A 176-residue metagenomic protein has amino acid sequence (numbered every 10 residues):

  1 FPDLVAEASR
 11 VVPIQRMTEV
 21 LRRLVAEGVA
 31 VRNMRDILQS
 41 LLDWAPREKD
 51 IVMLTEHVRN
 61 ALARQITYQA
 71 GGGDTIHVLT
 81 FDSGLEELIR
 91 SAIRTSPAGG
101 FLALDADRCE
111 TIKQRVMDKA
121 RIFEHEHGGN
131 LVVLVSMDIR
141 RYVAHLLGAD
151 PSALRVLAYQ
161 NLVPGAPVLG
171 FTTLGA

Functional and structural regions predicted by a protein language model:
F1-E126, S136: Long, charged, helix-rich clamp/arm modules that form nucleic acid-engaging surfaces of large nucleic-acid-processing
L88, V143, A166: Short acidic, gly/pro-rich beta-turn/loop elements at beta-sheet edges and active-site/ligand-binding grooves
R90-S91, H145-L147: Short acidic, glycine/serine/threonine-rich loops at helix termini
T95-S96, G148-P151: Short secondary-structure boundary/capping segments
E126-H145, A153-V163: C-terminal tails and terminal domains of large nucleic-acid-associated and other macromolecular-machine proteins
Y159-A176: C-terminal edge-of-domain segments
